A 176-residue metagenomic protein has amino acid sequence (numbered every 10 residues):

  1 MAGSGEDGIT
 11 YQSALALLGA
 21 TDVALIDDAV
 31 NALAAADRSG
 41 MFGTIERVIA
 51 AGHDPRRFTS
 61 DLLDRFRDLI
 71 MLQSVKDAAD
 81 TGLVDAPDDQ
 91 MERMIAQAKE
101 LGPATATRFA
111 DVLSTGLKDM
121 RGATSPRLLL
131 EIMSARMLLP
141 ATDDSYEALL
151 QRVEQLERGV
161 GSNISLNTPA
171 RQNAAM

Functional and structural regions predicted by a protein language model:
M1-Q172: Extended, largely alpha-helical regulatory/partner-binding modules appended to the mid-to-C-terminal parts
A174-M176: Acidic, low-complexity intrinsically disordered tails
